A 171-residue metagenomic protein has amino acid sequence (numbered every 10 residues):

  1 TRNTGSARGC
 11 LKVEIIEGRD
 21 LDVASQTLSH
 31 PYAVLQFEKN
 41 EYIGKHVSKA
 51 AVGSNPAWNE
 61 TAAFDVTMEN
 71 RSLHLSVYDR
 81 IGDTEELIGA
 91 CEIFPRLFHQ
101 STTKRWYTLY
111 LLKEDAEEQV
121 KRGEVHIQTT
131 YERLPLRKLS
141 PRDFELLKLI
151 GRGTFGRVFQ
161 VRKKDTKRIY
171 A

Functional and structural regions predicted by a protein language model:
T1-R8, E14, E117-Q119: Long, low-complexity intrinsically disordered regulatory regions
R8-S54, I81: Calcium-regulated, polybasic anionic-phospholipid
D22-Q26, I43-V47, L73-S76, T84-L87 (+3 more regions): Intrinsically disordered, low-complexity regions enriched in proline, serine, glycine and charged residues
P56-V66: Exposed aromatic-hydrophobic patches
M68-P135: C2-type phospholipid-binding modules
Y131-L146: A short, low-complexity linker immediately N-terminal to eukaryotic Hanks-type protein kinase catalytic domains
L146-V158: Protein kinase glycine-rich loop
R157-A171: Glycine-rich ATP phosphate-binding loop
